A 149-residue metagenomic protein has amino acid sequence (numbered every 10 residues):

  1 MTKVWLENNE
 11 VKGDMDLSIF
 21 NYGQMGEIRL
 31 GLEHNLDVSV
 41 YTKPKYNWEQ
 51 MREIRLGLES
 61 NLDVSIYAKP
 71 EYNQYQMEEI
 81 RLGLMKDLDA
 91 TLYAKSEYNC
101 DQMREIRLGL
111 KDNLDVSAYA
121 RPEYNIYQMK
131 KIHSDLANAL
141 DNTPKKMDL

Functional and structural regions predicted by a protein language model:
M1-L149: General marker for long, soluble alpha-helical cores
